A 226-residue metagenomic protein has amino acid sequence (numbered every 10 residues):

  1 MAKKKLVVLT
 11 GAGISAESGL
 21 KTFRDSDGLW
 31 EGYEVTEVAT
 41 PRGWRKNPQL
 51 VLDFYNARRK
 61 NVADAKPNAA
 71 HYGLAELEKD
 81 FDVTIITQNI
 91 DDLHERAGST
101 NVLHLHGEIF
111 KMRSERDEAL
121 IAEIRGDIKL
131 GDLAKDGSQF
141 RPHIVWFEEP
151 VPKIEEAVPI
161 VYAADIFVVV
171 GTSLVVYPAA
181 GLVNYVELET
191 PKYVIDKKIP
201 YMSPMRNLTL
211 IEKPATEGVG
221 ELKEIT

Functional and structural regions predicted by a protein language model:
M1-T226: Conserved catalytic core of sirtuin-type NAD+-dependent deacylases
